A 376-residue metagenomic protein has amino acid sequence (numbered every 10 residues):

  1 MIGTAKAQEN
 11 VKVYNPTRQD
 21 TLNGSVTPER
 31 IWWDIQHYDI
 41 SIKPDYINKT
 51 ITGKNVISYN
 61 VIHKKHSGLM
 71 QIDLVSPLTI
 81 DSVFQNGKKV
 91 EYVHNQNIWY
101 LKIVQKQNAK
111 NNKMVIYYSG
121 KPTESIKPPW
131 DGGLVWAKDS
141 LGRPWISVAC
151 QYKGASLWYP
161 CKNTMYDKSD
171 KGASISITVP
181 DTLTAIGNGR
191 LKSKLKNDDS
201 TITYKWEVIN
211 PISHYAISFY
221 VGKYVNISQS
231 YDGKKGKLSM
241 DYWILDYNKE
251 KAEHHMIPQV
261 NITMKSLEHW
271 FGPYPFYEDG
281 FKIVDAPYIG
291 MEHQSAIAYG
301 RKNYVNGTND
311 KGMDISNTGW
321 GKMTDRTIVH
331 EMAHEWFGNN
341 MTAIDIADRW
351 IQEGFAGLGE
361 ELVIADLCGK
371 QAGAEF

Functional and structural regions predicted by a protein language model:
M1-K6: C-terminal segment of classical bacterial N-terminal signal peptides
A7-T52, K64, A137-D139, R143: N-terminal, polar/Ser/Thr-rich
V11-V13, T17-Q19, E29, Y117-S228: Extended, low-hydrophobicity, Ser/Thr/Pro/Gly-biased non-transmembrane segments
K54-L78, Y159-P180: Surface-exposed beta-strand/loop patches in extracellular or lumenal glycoproteins
H66-M70, V75-A137: A surface-exposed beta-strand-loop module
L69, G87-N108, W145-K153, K302-T327: Aromatic/His-enriched, Gly/Pro-containing loop or helix-boundary segments that lie immediately adjacent to catalytic
I126, I175, K205, V225-E335 (+3 more regions): Juxtacatalytic substrate-recognition/specificity segment
E353-F376: Acidic/His/Gly-enriched intrinsically disordered linker/tail segments that often contain short helix/coil "MoRF-like"
